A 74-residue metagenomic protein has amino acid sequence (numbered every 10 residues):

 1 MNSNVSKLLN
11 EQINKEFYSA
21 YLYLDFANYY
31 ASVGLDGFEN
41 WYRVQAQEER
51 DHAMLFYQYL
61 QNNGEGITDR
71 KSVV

Functional and structural regions predicted by a protein language model:
M1-S3: Basic/polar N-terminal segments that are highly enriched at the extreme N-terminus, encompassing both cleavable
S6, N10-I13, F17, E39 (+2 more regions): Short amphipathic alpha-helical segments with heptad-repeat character
L8-A27, F56-Y57: A structural feature that tracks compact, well-ordered secondary-structure segments with a strong bias toward
S32-R70: Conserved alpha-helical segments that form or flank metal/cofactor-binding pockets of metalloenzymes
V73-V74: Conserved small/polar residues in nucleotide/adenosyl-binding loops
